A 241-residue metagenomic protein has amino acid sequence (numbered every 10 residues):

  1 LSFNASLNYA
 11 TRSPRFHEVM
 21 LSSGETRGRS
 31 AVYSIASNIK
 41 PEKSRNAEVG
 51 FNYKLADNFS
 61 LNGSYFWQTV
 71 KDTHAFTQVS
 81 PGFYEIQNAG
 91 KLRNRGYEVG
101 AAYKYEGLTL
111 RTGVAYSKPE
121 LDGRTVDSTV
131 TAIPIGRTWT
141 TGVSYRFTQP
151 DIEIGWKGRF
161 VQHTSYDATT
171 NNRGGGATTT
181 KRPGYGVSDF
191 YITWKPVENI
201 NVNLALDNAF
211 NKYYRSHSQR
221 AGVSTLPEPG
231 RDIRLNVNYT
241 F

Functional and structural regions predicted by a protein language model:
L1-F3: Transmembrane beta-barrel strand/turn architecture of Gram-negative outer membrane proteins
S6: Nucleotide-cofactor and metal-assisted catalytic machinery
Y9-N62, W67-T69, V79-K104, A132-R137 (+3 more regions): Outer-membrane beta-barrel signature, preferentially recognizing the C-terminal barrel domain of Gram-negative
T11, F160-T169, I192-F241: C-terminal beta-signal and adjacent terminal beta-strands/loops of Gram-negative outer-membrane beta-barrel proteins
F16-S22, R29-A31, T73-G82, S117-T129 (+2 more regions): Outer-membrane beta-barrel translocator domains and adjoining extracellular loop/strand segments of Gram-negative
K54, N58-K71, Q87-T170, E198 (+2 more regions): Gram-negative outer-membrane beta-barrel transporters
T179-V187, W194, I200: Short, well-ordered coil↔helix boundary/capping segments
